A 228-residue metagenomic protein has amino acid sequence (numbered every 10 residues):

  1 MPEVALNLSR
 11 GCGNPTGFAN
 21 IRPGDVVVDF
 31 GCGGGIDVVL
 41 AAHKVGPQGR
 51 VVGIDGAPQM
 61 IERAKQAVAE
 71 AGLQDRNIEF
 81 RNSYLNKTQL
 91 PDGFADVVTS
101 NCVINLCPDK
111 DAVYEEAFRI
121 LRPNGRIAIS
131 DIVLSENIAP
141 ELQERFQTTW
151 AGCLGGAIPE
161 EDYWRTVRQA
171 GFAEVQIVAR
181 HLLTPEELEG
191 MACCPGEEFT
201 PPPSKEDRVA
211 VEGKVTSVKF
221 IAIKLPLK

Functional and structural regions predicted by a protein language model:
M1-V26, D37-L40, K44: Conserved alpha-helix/loop element of class I SAM-dependent methyltransferases that forms part of the SAM/SAH-binding
P23, D75-R76, N86-V97: A short acidic, Gly/Pro-enriched loop at the edge of an enzyme's catalytic core that lines a small-molecule cofactor
H43, D111-R126: A short glycine-rich, Lys/Arg-flanked "PGG" loop and its adjoining helix->strand segment in the class I
A57-Q59: Conserved SAM/SAH-binding beta-strand->alpha-helix loop
A64-K65: Conserved SAM-binding loop
V133-L154: Short, glycine-/aromatic-enriched active-site segment of Class I SAM-dependent methyltransferases
G156-A170: Short alpha-helix
A170-K228: C-terminal lobe and adjacent flexible extensions of AdoMet/dcAdoMet transferase-like proteins
